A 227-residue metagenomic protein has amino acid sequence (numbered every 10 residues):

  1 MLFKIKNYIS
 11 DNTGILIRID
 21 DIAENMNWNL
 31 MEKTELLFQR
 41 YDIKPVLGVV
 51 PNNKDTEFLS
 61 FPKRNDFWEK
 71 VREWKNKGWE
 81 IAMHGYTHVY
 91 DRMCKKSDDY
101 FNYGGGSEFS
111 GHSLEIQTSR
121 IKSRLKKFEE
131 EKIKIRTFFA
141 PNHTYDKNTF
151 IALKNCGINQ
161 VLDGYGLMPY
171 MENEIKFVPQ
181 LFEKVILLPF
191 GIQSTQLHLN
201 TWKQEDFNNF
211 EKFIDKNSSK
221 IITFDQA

Functional and structural regions predicted by a protein language model:
M1-E80, K220: Active-site beta->alpha N-cap acidic-glycine motif
L2-S10, D42-V49, V161, T201-A227: C-terminal domain-boundary segment and adjacent tail
I15-I19, P45-L47, I81-H84, I135-F138 (+3 more regions): Hydrophobic faces of well-ordered beta-strands that scaffold small-molecule active sites in alpha/beta enzyme cores
I22-L30, P51-D66, V89, M93 (+4 more regions): Acidic-and-aromatic substrate-binding clefts and catalytic sites of carbohydrate-active enzymes
L30-T34, D66-V71, R120, R124-K127 (+2 more regions): A general structural detector for well-ordered alpha-helical segments in enzyme core domains, enriched
D91-G104: Short, flexible, mixed-charge acidic loops at enzyme active sites
S107-P179, N208: Catalytic domains of cell-wall/extracellular-matrix polysaccharide-remodeling enzymes, centered on de-N-acetylation
E172-N173, L181-F210: A conserved mid-domain beta-alpha-beta active-site/ligand-binding segment of alpha/beta enzyme cores
